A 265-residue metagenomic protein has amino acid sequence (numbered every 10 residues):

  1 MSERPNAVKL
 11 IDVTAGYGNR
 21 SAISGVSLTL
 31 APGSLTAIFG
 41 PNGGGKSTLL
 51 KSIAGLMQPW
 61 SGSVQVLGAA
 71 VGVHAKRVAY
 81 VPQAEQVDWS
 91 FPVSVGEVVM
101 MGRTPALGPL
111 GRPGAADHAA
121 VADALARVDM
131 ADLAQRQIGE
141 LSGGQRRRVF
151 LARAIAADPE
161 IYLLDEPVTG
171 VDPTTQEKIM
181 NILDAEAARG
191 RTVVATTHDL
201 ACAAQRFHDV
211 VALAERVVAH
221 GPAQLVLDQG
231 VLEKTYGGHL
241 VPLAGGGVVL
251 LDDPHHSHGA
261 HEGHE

Functional and structural regions predicted by a protein language model:
F39-P41: The feature captures the beta-strand-to-loop junction immediately N-terminal to the Walker
A54: Helix-to-loop junction immediately C-terminal to a conserved catalytic motif
G62-H74: Conserved ABC transporter NBD signature motif
A115-L133: Conserved ABC ATPase "signature" region
Q137-L141, Q145: Conserved ABC ATPase signature
Y162-E166: Catalytic Walker B motif of ABC-type/P-loop ATPase nucleotide-binding domains
D228-Q229, K234-E265: ABC ATPase nucleotide-binding domains
